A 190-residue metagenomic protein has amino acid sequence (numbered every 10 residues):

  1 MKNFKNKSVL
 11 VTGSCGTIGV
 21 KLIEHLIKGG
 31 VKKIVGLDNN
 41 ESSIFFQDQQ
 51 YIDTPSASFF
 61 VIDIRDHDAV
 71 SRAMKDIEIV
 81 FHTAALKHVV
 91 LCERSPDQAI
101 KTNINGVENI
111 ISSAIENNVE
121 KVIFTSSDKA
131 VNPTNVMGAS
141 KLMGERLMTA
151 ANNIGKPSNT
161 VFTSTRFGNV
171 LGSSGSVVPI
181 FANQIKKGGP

Functional and structural regions predicted by a protein language model:
M1-K7: A short, basic/flexible loop-to-alpha-helix module at the beginning of a structural domain
S8-G29: N-terminal Rossmann NAD(P)H-binding glycine-rich loop of SDR-like oxidoreductase domains
T12, M74-T83, F124: Rossmann-fold scaffold of SDR-type NAD(P)-dependent oxidoreductases
V31-S43: Conserved glycine-rich Rossmann-like NAD(P)H-binding loop of the short-chain dehydrogenase/reductase
N40, R65, K87: Adenine-nucleotide cofactor-binding loop residues
S58-I79: Conserved Rossmann-fold cofactor-binding substructure of NAD(P)-dependent oxidoreductases
H82, L86-L91, P96-R146, A150-I154 (+1 more regions): Conserved Rossmann-fold NAD(P)-dependent oxidoreductase catalytic core, especially the SDR/UDP-sugar
L147-S176, I180-P190: Conserved beta-loop-beta element that borders a ligand/cofactor-binding pocket
